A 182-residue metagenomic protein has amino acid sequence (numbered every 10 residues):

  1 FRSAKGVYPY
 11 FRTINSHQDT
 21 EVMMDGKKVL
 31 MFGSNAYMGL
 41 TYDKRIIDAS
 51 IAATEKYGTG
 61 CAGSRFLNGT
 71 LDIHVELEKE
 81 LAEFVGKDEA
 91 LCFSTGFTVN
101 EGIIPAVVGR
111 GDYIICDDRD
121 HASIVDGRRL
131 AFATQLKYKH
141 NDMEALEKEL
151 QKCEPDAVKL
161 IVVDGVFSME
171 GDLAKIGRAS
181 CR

Functional and structural regions predicted by a protein language model:
A4-T59: N-terminal "arm"/small-domain region of PLP-dependent enzymes with the aminotransferase-like
M31-S34, T59-S64, K159-D164: Short beta-strands and strand-loop turn motifs
G39-L40, L67-T70, A122, M143-E144 (+1 more regions): Short, small-residue-enriched loops and turns at beta-alpha junctions that line or gate enzyme active sites
S64-N68, E78-G102: Short loop-beta-helix segment that forms the pyridoxal 5′-phosphate
I103-A122: Conserved PLP-anchoring active-site segment centered on the Schiff-base-forming lysine
R110, L130-F132: Short, structured coil segments at secondary-structure junctions
L136-R182: Active-site phosphate-binding strand-loop segment of PLP-dependent enzymes
